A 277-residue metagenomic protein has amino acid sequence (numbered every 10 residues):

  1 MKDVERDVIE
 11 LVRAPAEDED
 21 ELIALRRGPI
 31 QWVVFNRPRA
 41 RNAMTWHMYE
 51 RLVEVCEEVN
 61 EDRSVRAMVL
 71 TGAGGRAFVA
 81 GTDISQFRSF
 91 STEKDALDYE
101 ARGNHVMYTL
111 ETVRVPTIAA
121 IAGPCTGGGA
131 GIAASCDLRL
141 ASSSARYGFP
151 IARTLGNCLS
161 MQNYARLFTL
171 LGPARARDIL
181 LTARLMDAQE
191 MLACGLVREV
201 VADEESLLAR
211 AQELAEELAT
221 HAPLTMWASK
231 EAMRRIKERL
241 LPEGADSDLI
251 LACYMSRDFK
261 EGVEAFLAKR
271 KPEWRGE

Functional and structural regions predicted by a protein language model:
M1-T71, Y108: Conserved CoA-thioester-binding segment of acyl-CoA-metabolizing enzymes
V12, S64, G72-Y108, R153-G156: Glycine- (often His-adjacent) and acidic-residue-rich active-site loop that binds/positions the CoA thioester
P38, L140-A145, V197-G244, R257 (+1 more regions): C-terminal long alpha-helix characteristic of the crotonase
G75-V79, C125-G127, M233: Short, active-site-adjacent cap segments at secondary-structure transitions
V106, L110, A120, T126-I179 (+3 more regions): CoA-thioester-processing core
L138, D178, T182-R184, E190 (+2 more regions): Well-ordered beta-strand positions
